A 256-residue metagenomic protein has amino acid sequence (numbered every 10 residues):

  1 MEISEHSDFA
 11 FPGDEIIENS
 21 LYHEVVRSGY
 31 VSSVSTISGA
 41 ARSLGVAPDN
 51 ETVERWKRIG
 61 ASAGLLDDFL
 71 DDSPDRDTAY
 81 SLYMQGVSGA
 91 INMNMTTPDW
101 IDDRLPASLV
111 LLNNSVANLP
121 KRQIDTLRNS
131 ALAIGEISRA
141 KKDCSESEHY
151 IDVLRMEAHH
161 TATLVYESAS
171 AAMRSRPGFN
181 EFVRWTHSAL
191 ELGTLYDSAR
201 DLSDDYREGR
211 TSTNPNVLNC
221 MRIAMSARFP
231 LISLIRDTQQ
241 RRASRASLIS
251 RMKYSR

Functional and structural regions predicted by a protein language model:
M1-F11: Membrane topogenic helices and adjacent juxtamembrane segments
F11-S38, D49-V53, T97-Y206: All-alpha helical catalytic cores of prenyl diphosphate-utilizing isoprenoid enzymes
A41-V46: Short, hydrophobic transmembrane alpha-helix segments
R55-A61, L65: Elongated alpha-helical scaffolds
R58, D75, D99, K142-E146 (+1 more regions): Intrinsic-disorder/low-complexity, polar/charged segments
G64-I91, V165-P230: Acidic, Mg2+-coordinating active-site segments of isoprenoid diphosphate-utilizing enzymes
M95-I124, L218-Y254: Primarily interfacial, aromatic-capped hydrophobic alpha-helices that serve as membrane anchors
R207, Y254-R256: ATP/Mg2+ or Mg2+-diphosphate-binding catalytic cores that bind nucleotide phosphates or diphosphates via glycine-rich
